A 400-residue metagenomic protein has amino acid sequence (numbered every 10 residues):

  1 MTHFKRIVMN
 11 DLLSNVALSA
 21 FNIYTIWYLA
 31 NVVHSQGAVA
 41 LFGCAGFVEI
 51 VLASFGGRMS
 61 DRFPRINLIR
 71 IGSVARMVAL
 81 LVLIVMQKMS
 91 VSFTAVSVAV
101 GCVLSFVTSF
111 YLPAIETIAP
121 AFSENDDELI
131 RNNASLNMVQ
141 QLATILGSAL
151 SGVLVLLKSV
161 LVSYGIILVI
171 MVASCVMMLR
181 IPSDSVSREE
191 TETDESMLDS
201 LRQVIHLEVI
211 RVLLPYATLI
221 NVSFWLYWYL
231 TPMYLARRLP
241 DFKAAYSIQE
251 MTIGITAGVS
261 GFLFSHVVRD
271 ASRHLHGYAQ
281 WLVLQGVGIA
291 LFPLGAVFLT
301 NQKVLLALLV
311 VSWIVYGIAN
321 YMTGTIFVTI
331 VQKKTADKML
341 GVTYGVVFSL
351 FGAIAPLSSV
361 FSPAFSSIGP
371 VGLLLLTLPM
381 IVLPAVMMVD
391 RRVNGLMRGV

Functional and structural regions predicted by a protein language model:
M1-F4, S183-Y216: Juxtamembrane intracellular "pre-TM" segments in multi-pass secondary transporters
M1-V8, T94, V98, H206-L214 (+1 more regions): Primarily residues marking transmembrane-helix entry/exit sites
R6-N22, A45-S54, R58, P64 (+6 more regions): Substrate-agnostic recognition of the 12-TM MFS/MFS-like secondary transporter fold
F21-V48: Extracellular/periplasmic helix-loop-helix junction of adjacent transmembrane segments in MFS-like secondary
I26, L80-Q87, S151, V155 (+6 more regions): Structural signal for membrane-spanning alpha-helices in multi-pass inner-membrane proteins, emphasizing helix cores
R62, I66-L68, G72-M77, V82 (+1 more regions): C-terminal transmembrane bundle of multi-pass solute transporters/carriers
T94-S105, R131-S187, S247, M251-V259 (+3 more regions): Hydrophobic alpha-helical transmembrane segments
K158-V162, L201-G261: A single, central transmembrane helix in multi-pass transporters
